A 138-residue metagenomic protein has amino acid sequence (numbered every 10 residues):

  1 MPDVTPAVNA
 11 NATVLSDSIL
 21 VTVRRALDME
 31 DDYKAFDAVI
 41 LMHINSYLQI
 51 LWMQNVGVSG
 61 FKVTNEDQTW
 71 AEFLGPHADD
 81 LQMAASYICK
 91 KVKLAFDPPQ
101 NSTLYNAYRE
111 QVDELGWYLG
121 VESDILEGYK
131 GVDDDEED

Functional and structural regions predicted by a protein language model:
M1-M29, E137-D138: Short, intrinsically disordered N-terminal pre-domain segments
V4-T5, N11, F73-D138: Short loop/turn elements at secondary-structure junctions
A12-S16, Y33-L41, V58, A85 (+1 more regions): Alpha-helix N-cap/helix-initiation sites
A26, Y47-I50, K91, A95: Amphipathic alpha-helical segments in well-ordered regions
Y33-Q54, D67-A78: Amphipathic alpha-helical segments that form the core helices of the histone-fold
Q54-F61: Surface-exposed helix-capping loop/turn segments at secondary-structure junctions
